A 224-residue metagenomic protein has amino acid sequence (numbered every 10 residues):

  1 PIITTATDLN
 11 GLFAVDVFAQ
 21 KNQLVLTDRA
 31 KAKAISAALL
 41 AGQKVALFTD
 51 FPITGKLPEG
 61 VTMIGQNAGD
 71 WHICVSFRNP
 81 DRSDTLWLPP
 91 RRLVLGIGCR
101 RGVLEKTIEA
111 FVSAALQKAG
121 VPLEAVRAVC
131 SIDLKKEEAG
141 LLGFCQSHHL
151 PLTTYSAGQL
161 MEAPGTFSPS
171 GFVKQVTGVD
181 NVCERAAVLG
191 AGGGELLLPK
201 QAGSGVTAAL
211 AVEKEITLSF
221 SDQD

Functional and structural regions predicted by a protein language model:
P1-L12, I132, L141-N181: Long, charge-dense
P1-V25, A38-G140, E213: Conserved mixed alpha/beta catalytic, RNA-binding, or beta-rich assembly cores of soluble enzyme, regulatory
Q23-L26, L116-G120, P151-T153, Q175-V176 (+1 more regions): Short, surface-exposed linear patches
A30-K31: Interdomain helical linkers/hinges and coiled-coil/dimerization scaffolds that transmit conformational signals
I35-G65, F167-A187, G192-Q201: Long, charged alpha-helical interface segments
W71-D81, T85-L88, C183-D224: C-terminal edge-of-domain segments
A110-K118, L150, A187-A191: Short, intrinsically disordered, mixed-charge
E124-V126, K135, A163, G192 (+1 more regions): Surface-exposed loop/turn and secondary-structure junction residues enriched for glycine/proline
